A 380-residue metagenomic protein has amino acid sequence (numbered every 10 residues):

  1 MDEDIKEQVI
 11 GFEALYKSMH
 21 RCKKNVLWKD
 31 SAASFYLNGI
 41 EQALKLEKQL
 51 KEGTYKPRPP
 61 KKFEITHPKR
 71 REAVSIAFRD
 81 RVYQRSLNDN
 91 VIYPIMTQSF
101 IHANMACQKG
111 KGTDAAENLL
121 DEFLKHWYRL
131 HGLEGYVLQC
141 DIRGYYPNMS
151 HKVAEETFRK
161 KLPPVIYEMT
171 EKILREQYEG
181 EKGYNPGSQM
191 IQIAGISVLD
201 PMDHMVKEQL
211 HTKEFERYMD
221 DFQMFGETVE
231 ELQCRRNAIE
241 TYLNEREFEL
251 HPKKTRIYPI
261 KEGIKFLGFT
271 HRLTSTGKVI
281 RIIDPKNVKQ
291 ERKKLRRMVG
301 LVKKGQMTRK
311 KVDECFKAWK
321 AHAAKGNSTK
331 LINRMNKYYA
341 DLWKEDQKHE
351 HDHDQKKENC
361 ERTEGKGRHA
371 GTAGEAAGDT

Functional and structural regions predicted by a protein language model:
M1-L44, D346-T380: Non-catalytic, polymerase-adjacent accessory regions of viral genome-replication enzymes
D2-I5, N88-P147: Active-site-proximal segment of RNA-dependent polymerases
N25-A33, R58-R85, S99-K111, I173-I196: Short, conserved non-catalytic motifs in the polymerase core
Y36-T54, P59-K62: N-terminal juxtadomain amphipathic helix that follows a signal peptide/anchor or precedes a small N-terminal auxiliary
Q49, N118-M219, Q223-Y242, Y258 (+1 more regions): Conserved polymerase palm-domain catalytic core
P60, E216-D220, P252-K253: Short Gly/Ser/Thr- and Asp/Glu-enriched loop/turn motifs at secondary-structure junctions
I76-A77, R85, E176-G180, N185 (+3 more regions): Right-hand nucleic-acid polymerase module
